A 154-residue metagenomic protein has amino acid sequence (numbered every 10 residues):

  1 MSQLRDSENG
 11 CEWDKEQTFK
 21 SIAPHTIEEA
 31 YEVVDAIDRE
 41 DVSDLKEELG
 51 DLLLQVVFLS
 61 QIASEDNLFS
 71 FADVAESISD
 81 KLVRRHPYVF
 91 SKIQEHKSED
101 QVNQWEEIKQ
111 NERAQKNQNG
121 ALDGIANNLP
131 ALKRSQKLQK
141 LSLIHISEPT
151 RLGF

Functional and structural regions predicted by a protein language model:
M1-D38: Glycine/alanine-rich phosphate-binding loops at beta-alpha junctions
D6-G10, E32-R39, S43, I62-E65 (+2 more regions): General structural signal for alpha-helix termini and helix-helix connectors
E16, K20, L49, I125-L129: Conserved phosphate/pyrophosphate-binding and hydrolysis machinery centered on Walker-type P-loop NTPases, extending
T26-V34, V42-S64, L68, A72-S79 (+2 more regions): An amphipathic alpha-helical micro-motif enriched in hydrophobic residues with embedded/adjacent acidic residues
L59, H86, H145: Histidine-centered active-site/metal-ligand motif
S64-K137: Charged mid-protein connector segments
L141-F154: Residue-level detector of conserved catalytic or cofactor/ligand-binding positions in enzyme active sites
